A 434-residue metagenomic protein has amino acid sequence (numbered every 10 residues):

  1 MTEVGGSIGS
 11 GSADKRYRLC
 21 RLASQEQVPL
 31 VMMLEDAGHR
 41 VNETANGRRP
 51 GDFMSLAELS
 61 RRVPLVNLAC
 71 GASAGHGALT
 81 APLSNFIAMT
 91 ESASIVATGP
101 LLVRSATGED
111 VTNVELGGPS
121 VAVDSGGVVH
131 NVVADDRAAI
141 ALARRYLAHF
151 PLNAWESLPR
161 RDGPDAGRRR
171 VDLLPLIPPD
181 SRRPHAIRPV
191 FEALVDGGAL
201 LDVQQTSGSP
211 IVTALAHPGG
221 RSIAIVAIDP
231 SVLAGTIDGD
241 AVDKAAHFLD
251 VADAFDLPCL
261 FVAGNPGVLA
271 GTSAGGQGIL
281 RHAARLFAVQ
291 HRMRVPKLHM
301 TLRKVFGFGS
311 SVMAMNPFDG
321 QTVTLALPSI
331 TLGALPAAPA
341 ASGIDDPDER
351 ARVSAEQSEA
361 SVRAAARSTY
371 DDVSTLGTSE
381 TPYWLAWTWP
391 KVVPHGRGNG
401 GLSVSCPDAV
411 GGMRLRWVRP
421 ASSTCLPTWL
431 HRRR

Functional and structural regions predicted by a protein language model:
M1-L426: Ligand-binding clefts of soluble mixed alpha/beta catalytic domains
W429-R433: Short, intrinsically disordered C-terminal tails of secreted or membrane-associated proteins
